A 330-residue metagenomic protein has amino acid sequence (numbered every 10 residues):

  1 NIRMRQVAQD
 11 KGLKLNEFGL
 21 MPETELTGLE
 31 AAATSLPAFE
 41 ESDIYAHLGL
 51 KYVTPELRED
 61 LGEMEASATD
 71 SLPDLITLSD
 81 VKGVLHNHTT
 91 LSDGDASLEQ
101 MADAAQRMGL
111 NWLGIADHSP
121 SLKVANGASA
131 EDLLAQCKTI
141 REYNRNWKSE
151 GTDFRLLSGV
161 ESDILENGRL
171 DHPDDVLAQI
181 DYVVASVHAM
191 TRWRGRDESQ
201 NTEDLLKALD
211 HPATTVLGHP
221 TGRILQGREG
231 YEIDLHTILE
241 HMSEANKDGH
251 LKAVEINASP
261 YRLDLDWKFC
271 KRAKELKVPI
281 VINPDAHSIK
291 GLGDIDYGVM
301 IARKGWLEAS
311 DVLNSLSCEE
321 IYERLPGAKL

Functional and structural regions predicted by a protein language model:
N1-T89, L98-I115, P120-F154, E166-L330: Charged catalytic cores and adjacent phosphate/nucleic-acid-binding surfaces used for phosphate/nucleic-acid chemistry
D95: Positively charged, glycine-rich low-complexity segments
L156-S158: Short beta-strand elements
E161-D163: Active-site beta-strand->loop->alpha-helix modules in alpha/beta enzyme cores, enriched in Gly/His/Asp(Glu)
